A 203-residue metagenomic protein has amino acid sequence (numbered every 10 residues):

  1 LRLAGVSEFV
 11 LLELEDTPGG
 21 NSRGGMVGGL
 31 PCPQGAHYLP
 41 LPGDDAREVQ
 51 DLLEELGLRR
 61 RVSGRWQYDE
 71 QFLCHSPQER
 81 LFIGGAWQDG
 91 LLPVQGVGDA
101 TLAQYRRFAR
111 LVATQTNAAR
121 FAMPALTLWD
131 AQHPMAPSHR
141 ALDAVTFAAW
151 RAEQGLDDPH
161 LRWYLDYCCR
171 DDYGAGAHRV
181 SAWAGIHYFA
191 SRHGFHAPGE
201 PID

Functional and structural regions predicted by a protein language model:
R2-V27: Glycine-rich FAD pyrophosphate-binding loop
L3, R47-D51, A149: Solvent-exposed, polar/charged alpha-helical surfaces in well-ordered, non-transmembrane soluble domains, broadly
S7, G57-R59, G155-P159: Short coil/loop linkers at secondary-structure junctions
D16-T17, W87-Q88, C169-D171: Short, solvent-exposed loop/turn segments at secondary-structure junctions
G19-G20, G35, G174: Glycine-centered flexibility sites
N21-G24, Q50, L92-P93, V180-S181: Short, solvent-exposed loop/turn and secondary-structure capping segments
L30-A118: Dinucleotide-binding Rossmann-like beta1-alpha1 core, especially the glycine-rich loop that anchors the ADP
N117, M123-D203: Active-site/ligand-binding neighborhood in enzyme catalytic cores
